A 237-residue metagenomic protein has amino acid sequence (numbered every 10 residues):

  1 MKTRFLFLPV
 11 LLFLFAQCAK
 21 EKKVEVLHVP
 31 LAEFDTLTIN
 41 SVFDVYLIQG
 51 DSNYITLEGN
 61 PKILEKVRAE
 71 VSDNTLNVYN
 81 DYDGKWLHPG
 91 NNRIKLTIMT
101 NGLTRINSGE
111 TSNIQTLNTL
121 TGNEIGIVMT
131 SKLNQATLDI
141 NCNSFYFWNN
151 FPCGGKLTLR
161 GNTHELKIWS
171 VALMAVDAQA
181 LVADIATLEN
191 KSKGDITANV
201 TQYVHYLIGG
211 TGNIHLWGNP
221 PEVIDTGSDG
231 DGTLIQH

Functional and structural regions predicted by a protein language model:
M1-V29: Bacterial Sec-dependent N-terminal signal peptides
R4-L6, K95, L207: Small/flexible residues
F5-P9, V29, I98, R160 (+2 more regions): Generic hydrophobic alpha-helical membrane-segment signal
C18-S131, T137-P152, K156-S170, D184 (+1 more regions): Acidic (Asp/Glu) and glycine-rich low-complexity loops/linkers that are typically intrinsically disordered
G154-H237: Short, surface-exposed interaction patches in beta-rich subdomains that mediate adhesion/assembly near membranes
